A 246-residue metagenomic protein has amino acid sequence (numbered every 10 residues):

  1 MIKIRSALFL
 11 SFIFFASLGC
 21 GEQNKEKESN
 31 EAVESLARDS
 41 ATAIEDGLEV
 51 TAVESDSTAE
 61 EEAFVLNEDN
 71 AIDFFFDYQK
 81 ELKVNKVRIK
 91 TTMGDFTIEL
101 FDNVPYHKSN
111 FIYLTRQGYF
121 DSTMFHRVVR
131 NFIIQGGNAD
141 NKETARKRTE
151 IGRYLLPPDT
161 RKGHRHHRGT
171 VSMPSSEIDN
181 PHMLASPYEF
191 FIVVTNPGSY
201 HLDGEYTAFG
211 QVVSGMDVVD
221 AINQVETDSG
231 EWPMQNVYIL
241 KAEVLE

Functional and structural regions predicted by a protein language model:
M1-L8: Bacterial N-terminal signal peptides that target proteins for export
I2, C20-E246: Cyclophilin-like peptidyl-prolyl cis-trans isomerases
L8-L10, K27-E28: Composition-driven detection of intrinsically disordered, low-complexity segments
F9-S17: Bacterial N-terminal signal peptides
